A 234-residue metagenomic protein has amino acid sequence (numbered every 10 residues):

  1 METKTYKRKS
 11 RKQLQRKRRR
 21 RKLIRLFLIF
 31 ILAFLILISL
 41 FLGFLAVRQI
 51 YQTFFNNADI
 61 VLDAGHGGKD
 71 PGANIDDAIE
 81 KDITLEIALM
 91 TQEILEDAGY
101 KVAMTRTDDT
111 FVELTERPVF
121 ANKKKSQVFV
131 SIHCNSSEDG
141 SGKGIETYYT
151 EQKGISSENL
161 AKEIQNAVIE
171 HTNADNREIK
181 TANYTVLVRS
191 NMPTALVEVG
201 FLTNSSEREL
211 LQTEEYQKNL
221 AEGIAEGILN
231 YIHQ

Functional and structural regions predicted by a protein language model:
M1-L26: N-terminal Lys/Arg-rich, disordered targeting/topogenic segments
T3-K9, S39, V47, N122: Contiguous, function-dense segments enriched for cysteine-driven chemistry and partner/ligand-binding capacity
R20-I29, A46-I50: Membrane-entry signal-anchor segments at the cytosolic-membrane interface, especially the N-terminal signal anchor
L26-G43: Hydrophobic membrane-insertion alpha-helices, especially the h-region of bacterial N-terminal signal peptides
A46-E163, E170: Catalytic-core regions of hydrolytic enzymes
Q92, E96, Q165-T172, A221 (+1 more regions): Short amphipathic alpha-helical signal-transduction/dimerization elements
S131, E138-D139, K180-Q234: Active-site-adjacent mobile loop/cap segments within catalytic or ligand-binding domains
I155-V199: Catalytic cores of processing enzymes, dominated by hydrolases/peptidases, characterized by acidic/His-rich
